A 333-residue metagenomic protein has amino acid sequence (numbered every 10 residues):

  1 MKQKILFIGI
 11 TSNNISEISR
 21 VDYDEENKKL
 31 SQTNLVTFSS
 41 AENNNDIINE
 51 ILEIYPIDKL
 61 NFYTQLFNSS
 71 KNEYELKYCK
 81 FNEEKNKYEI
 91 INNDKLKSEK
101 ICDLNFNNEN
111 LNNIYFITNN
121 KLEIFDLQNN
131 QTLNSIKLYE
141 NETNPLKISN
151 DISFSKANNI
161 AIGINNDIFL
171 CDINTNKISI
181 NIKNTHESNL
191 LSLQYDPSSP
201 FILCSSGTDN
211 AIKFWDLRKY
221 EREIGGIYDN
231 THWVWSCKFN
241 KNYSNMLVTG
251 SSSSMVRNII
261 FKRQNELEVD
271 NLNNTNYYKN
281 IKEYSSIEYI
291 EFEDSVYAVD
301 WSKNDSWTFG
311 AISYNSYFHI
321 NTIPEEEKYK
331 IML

Functional and structural regions predicted by a protein language model:
K2-A41, F67-I90: Beta-propeller domains
K2-Q3, I54-K59, L104-L111, D151-N158 (+4 more regions): Loop/turn segments within WD40 beta-propeller blades
I10-N13, L66-S70, I117-N120, G163-N165 (+3 more regions): Conserved strand-to-loop turn within each blade of WD40 beta-propeller repeats
I18-D22, L76-K80, L122-Q128, I168-D172 (+4 more regions): WD40-repeat beta-propellers
S31-F62, L66-N68, E89-I101: Blade-loop segments of beta-propeller domains
T37-N49, D94-I101, L138-S149, K183-L190 (+3 more regions): WD40/WD-repeat beta-propeller blade N-cap
K77-N113, N119-E123, T132-N150: Asp-box/WD-like beta-propeller blade repeats and closely related beta-sheet repeat scaffolds
N181, Q194-P197, F201-L333: Structured C-terminal portions of repeat-based eukaryotic scaffold domains
